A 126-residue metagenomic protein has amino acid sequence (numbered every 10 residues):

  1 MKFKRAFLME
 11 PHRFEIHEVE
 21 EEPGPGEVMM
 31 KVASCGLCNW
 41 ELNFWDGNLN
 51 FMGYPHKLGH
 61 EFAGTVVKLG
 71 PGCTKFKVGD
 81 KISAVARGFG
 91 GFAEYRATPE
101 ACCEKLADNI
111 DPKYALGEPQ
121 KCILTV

Functional and structural regions predicted by a protein language model:
M1-K4: Extreme N-terminal starter segment of soluble prokaryotic enzymes
F7, E21, F44, A97-T98: Conserved hydrophobic "DFG−1" position in protein kinase catalytic cores
I16-E18, A63-T65, Y95-A97, C103: Conserved hydrophobic/aromatic beta-strand scaffold that supports enzyme active sites
E20-G36, D46-F89, N109: Glycine-rich beta-strand-centered segment in the early N-terminal region that forms part of a ligand/cofactor-binding
C35-C38, C122: Disulfide-bonded cysteines in secreted/extracellular proteins and peptides
K75, V85-V126: NAD(P)H dinucleotide-binding glycine-rich loop of Rossmann-like/cofactor-binding domains, especially the beta1-alpha1
